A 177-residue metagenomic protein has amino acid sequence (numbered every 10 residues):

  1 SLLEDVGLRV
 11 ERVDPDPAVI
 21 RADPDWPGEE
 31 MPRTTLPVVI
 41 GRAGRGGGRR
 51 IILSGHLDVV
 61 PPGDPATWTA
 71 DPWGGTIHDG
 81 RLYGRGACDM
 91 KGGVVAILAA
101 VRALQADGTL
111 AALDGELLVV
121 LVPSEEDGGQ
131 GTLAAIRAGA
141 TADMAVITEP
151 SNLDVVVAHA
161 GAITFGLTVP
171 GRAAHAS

Functional and structural regions predicted by a protein language model:
S1-Y83, L110-L113: Acidic/His- and Gly-rich active-site-bordering loop/insert found across diverse amide/peptide-bond hydrolases
V39-G41, V146, L167: Well-ordered beta-strand positions enriched in small/hydrophobic/aromatic, beta-favoring residues
I51-L53, V146, R172: Residue-level marker for buried hydrophobic side chains located in beta-strands that build the well-ordered beta-sheet
G63, D71-G75, G92-V94, A100-V101 (+2 more regions): Ubiquitous "structural anchor" signal
L82, C88-T164: Acidic/histidine-rich catalytic neighborhood of metal-dependent amide-processing enzymes
F165-A173: Hydrophobic/proline-rich hinge and linker segments of small-molecule sensing/allosteric domains, predominantly
A176-S177: Acidic-enriched catalytic cores of C-N bond-cleaving enzymes acting on peptides and small amides
